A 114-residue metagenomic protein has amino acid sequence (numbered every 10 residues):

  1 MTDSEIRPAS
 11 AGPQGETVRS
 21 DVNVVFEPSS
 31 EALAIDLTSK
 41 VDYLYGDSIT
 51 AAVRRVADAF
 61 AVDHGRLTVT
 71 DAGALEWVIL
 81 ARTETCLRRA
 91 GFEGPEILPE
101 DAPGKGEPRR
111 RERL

Functional and structural regions predicted by a protein language model:
M1-L114: N-terminal intrinsically disordered, cationic/polar leader segments that include organellar targeting peptides
